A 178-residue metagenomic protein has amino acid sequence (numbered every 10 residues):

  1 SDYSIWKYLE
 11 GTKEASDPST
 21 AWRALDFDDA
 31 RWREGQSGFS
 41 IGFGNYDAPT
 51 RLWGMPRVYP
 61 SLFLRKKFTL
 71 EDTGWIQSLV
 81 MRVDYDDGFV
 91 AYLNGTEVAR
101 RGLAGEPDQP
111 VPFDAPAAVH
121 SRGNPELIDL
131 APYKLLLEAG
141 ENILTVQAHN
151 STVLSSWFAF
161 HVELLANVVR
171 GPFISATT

Functional and structural regions predicted by a protein language model:
S1, G74, D84, L136-A139: Extracellular/periplasmic catalytic domains that process cell-envelope and extracellular macromolecules
S1-K13, V168-T178: Boundary/junction segments of secreted and surface-exposed precursor proteins
W6, W32, P60, F68 (+2 more regions): Aromatic-lined ligand-binding clefts that engage carbohydrates, nucleic acids, or primary amines
L9-S16, D26, G38-S40, D72-G74 (+3 more regions): Acidic glycine-/aspartate-rich tracts in secreted/extracellular proteins
L25-R65: Surface-exposed, low-complexity/disordered Ser/Thr/Gly/Pro/Asn-rich loops and linkers
R65-W75, P132-L136: Extracellular and analogous surface-interaction loops
D84-F89, T96-V98, V162-G171: Short edge-strand/loop segments of extracellular domains
A104, D114-T178: An acidic-aromatic loop/edge-strand motif
